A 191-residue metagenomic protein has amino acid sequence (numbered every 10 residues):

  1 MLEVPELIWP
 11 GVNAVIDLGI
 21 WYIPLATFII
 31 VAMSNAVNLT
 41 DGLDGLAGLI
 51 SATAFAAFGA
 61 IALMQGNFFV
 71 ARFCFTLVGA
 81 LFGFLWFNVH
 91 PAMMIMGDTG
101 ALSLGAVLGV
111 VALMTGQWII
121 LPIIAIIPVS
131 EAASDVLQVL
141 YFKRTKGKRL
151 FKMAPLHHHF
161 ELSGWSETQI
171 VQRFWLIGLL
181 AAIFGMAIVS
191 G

Functional and structural regions predicted by a protein language model:
M1-V129, G191: "…together with the soluble PPM/PP2C metallo-phosphatase catalytic core" -> "…together with the soluble PPM/PP2C
L46-L49, S103, V136, V171 (+1 more regions): Hydrophobic positions within alpha-helical membrane elements
G59, L63, L85, V136 (+2 more regions): Membrane-embedded alpha-helical segments of multi-pass transporters/permeases
G66, P122-I124, F151, G178 (+1 more regions): Short, surface-exposed, polar/charged, turn-prone segments marking secondary-structure boundaries
I126-W175: Membrane-proximal soluble regions of multi-pass membrane proteins
Q169-I188: Final/C-terminal transmembrane alpha-helix of multipass membrane proteins
